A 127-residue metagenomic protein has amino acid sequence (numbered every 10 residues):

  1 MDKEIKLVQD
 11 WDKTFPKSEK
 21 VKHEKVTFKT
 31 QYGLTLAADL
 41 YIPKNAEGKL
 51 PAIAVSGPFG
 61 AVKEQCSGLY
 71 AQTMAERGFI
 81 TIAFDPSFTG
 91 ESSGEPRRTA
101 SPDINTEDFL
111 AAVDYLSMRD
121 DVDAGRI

Functional and structural regions predicted by a protein language model:
D2-G48: N-terminal cap/lid segment of alpha/beta-hydrolase-fold proteins
K20, G78, D121-A124: A generic structural signal for alpha->beta connector loops
A38, M74, T81-I82, F109 (+2 more regions): Hydrophobic packing within well-folded, soluble alpha/beta domains
G48-P58: Short beta-strand element of the alpha/beta-hydrolase
G60-Q72, P86: The serine-hydrolase catalytic nucleophile loop
K63, T89-R126: Catalytic nucleophile-loop/oxyanion-hole region of alpha/beta-hydrolase and closely related hydrolase-like folds
T73-S93: Conserved alpha/beta-hydrolase
